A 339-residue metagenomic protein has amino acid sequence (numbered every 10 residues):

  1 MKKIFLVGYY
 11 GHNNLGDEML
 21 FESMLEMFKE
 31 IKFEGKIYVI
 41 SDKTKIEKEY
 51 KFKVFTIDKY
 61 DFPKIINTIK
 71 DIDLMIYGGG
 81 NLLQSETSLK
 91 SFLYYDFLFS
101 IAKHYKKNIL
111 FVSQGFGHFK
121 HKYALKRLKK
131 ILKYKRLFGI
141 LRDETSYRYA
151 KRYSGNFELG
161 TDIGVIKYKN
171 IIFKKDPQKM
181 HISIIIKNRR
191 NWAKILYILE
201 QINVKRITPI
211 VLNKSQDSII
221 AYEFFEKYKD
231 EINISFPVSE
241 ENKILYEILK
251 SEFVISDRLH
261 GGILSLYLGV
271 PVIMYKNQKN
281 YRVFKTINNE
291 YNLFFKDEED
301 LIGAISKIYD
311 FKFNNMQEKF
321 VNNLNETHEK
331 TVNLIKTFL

Functional and structural regions predicted by a protein language model:
M1-L339: Active-site anion-handling motifs in enzyme catalytic cores
